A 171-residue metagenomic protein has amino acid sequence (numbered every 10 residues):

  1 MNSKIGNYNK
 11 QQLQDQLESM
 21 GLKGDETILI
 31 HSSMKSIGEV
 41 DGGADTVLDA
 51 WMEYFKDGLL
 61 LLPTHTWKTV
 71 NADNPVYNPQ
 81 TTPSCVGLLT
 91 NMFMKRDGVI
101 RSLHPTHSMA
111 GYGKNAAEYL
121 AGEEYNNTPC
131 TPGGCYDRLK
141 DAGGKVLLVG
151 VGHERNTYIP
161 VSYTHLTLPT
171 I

Functional and structural regions predicted by a protein language model:
K4-Y8: N- or domain-start disorder-to-order transition segments that initiate the globular core
K10-L13: N-terminal basic/disordered segments at the start of proteins
D15, T46-V47, T131-C135: Short alpha-helical segments and helix-capping/turn motifs at coil-helix boundaries
S19-E26, E53-L60, K95-I100, R138-K145: Secondary-structure boundary elements
G21-N74: N-terminal active-site beta-alpha-beta segment that forms phosphate/nucleotide-binding and substrate-recognition loops
D45-T46, V161-Y163: Short, solvent-exposed amphipathic alpha-helical segments in soluble enzyme and RNA/protein-processing domains
N71-I159: Internal, conserved structured core segments that host functional sites
T164-T170: Conserved small/polar residues in nucleotide/adenosyl-binding loops
